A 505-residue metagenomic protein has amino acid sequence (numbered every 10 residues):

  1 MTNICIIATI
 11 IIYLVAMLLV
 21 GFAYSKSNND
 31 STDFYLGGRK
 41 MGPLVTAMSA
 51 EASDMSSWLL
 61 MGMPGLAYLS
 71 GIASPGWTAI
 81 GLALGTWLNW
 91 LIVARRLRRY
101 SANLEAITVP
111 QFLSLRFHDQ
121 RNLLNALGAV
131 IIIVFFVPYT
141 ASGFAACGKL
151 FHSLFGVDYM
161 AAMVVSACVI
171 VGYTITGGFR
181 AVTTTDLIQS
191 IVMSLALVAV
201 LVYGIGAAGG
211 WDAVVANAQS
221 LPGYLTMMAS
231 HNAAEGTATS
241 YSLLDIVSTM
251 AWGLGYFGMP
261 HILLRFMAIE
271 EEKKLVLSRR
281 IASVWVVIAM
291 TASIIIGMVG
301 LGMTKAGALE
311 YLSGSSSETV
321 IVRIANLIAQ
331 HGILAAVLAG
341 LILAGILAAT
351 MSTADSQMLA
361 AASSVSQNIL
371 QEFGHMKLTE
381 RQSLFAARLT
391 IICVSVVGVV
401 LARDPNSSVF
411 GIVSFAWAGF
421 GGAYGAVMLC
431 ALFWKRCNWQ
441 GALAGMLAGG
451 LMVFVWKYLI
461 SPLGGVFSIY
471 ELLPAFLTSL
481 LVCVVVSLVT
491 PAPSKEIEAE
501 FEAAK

Functional and structural regions predicted by a protein language model:
M1-K505: Membrane-embedded helix-loop-helix hairpins and adjacent transmembrane boundary segments in multi-pass transporters
